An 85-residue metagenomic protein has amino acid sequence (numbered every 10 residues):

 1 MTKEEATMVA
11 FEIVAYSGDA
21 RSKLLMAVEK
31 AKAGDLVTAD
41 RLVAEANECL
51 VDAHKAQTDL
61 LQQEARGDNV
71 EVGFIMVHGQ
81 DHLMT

Functional and structural regions predicted by a protein language model:
M1-T85: Terminal alpha-helical segments
